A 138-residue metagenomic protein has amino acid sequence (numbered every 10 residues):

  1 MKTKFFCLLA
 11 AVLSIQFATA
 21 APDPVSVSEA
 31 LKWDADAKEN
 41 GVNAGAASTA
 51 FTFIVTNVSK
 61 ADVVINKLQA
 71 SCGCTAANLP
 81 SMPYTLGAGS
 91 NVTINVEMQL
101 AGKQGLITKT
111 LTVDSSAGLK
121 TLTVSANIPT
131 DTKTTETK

Functional and structural regions predicted by a protein language model:
F5-S14: Sec-dependent N-terminal signal peptides
T19, F51-N57, V96, K109-D114: Buried hydrophobic-core signal for structured, non-transmembrane domains
A20-V58, A126-I128, T132-K138: Beta-sheet-dominated interaction scaffolds and their linkers
G45-T52, A101-T110: Short, solvent-exposed loop/turn segments enriched in Ser/Thr/Gly
V58-A61, G102: Short, acidic/polar linear motifs in exposed loop/turn regions
K60-T93: Surface-exposed binding patches on compact interaction domains or structured appendages
I94-G102: Short, hydrophobic beta-strand segments
Q104-K133: Terminal connector regions
